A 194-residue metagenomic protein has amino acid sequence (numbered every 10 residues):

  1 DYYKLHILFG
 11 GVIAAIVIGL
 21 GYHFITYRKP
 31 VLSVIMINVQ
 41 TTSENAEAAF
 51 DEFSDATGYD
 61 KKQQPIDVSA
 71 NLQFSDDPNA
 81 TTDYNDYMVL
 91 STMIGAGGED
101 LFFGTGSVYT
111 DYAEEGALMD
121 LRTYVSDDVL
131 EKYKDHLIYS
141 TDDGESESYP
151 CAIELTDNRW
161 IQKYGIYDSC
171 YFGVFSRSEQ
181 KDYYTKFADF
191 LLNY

Functional and structural regions predicted by a protein language model:
L5-I25: Hydrophobic membrane-insertion alpha-helices, especially the h-region of bacterial N-terminal signal peptides
I25-V39: Ser/Thr/Pro/Gly-rich low-complexity linker/stalk segments immediately outside membranes or between
S33, D100-F103, G173: Structural recognition of the beta-strand scaffold that forms the well-ordered cores of secreted hydrolase catalytic
V39-T42, S107-D111, S178-E179: Solvent-exposed loop/turn segments at secondary-structure junctions within structured extracellular/periplasmic domains
Q40-G106: Extracytoplasmic/periplasmic/luminal assembly and interaction segments in envelope/secretory/respiratory proteins
N79, D83-E145: Extracytoplasmic "Venus flytrap"/periplasmic binding protein-like
I166-Q180: A bilobed periplasmic-binding-protein/Venus flytrap-type ligand-binding module shared by bacterial periplasmic
E179-Y194: Surface-exposed amphipathic alpha-helical segments
